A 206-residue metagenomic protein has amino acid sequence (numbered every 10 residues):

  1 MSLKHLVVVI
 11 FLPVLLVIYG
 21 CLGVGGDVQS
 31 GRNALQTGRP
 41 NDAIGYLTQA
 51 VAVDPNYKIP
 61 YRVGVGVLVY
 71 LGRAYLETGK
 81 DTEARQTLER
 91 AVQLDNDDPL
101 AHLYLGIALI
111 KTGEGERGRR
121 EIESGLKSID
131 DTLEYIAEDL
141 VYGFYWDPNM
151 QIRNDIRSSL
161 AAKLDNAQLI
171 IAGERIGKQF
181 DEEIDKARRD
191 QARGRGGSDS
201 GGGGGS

Functional and structural regions predicted by a protein language model:
V51, I107-E134, A161-D165: TPR/TPR-like (Sel1-like) alpha-helical repeat modules
E134-S206: Terminal, low-structured helical/coil segments at or just beyond the last alpha-helical repeat
